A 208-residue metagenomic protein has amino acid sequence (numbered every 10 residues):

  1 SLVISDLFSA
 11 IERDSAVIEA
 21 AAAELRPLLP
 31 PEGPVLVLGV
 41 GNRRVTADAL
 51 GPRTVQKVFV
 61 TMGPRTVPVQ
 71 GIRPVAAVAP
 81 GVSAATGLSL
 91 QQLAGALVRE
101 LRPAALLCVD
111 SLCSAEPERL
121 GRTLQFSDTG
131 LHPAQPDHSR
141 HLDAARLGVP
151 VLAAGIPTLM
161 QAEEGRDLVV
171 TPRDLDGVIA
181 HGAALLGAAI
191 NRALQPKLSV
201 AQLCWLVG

Functional and structural regions predicted by a protein language model:
S1-E32: Extended, charged alpha/beta regions that create polyanion-binding interfaces
V3-S5, P34-V45, A77-G81: Short glycine-rich or small-residue beta-strand-to-loop segments that form or flank ligand, phosphate, metal/Fe-S
E12, A16, A20, A49 (+4 more regions): Conserved active-site and cofactor/substrate-binding residues in soluble primary-metabolism enzymes
V35, A104-A105, V151: Conserved acidic residues
G39-L50, A84, S111-A115: Gly/Ser/Thr-rich loops at beta-strand to alpha-helix junctions that form or flank small-molecule/cofactor-binding
N42-R73, A77: Glycine-rich phosphate/diphosphate-binding loop of Rossmann-like nucleotide-binding domains
G71-R102, L106: A structural-propensity feature for long, helix-poor, extended segments
V78-A79, Q92, C108-G208: A structural signal for small-residue-enriched, beta-sheet-centric alpha/beta enzyme cores and oligomeric scaffold folds
